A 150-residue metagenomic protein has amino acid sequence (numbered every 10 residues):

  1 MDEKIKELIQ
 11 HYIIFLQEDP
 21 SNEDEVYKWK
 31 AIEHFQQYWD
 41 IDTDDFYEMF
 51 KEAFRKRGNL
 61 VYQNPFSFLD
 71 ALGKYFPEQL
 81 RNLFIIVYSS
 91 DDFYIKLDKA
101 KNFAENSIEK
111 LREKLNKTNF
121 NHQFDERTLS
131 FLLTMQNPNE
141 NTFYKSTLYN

Functional and structural regions predicted by a protein language model:
M1-H122, N137-N150: An N-terminal alpha-helical hairpin/helix-loop-helix interaction module that forms a charged, gly/pro-flexible surface
L129-Q136: Contiguous, well-ordered alpha-helical segments that form the cores/surfaces of helical PPI scaffolds
